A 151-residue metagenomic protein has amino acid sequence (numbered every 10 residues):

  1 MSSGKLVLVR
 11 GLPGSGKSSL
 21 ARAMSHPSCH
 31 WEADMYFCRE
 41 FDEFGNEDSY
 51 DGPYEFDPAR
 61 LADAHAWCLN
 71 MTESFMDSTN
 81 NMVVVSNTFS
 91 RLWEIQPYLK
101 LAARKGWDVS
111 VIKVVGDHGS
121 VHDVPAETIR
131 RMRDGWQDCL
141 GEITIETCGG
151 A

Functional and structural regions predicted by a protein language model:
L6: Walker A (P-loop) ATP-phosphate-binding motif of ABC ATPase nucleotide-binding domains
V9: Hydrophobic anchor at the beta1->P-loop junction of P-loop NTPases
L12-P13: The conserved Walker
G16: Conserved glycine(s) of the Walker
L20: Hydrophobic positions on the alpha1 helix immediately C-terminal to the Walker A/P-loop
A23, H30, E47, G150-A151: N-terminal targeting/trafficking signals and adjacent low-complexity tails
S28-F41: Short beta-strand-centered segment that lines the nucleotide-binding/catalytic pocket of NTP-utilizing
Y54-A59, D63, L69-M82, T88-A151: Replace "adjacent to P-loop NTPase cores in ATP/GTP-dependent enzymes" with "adjacent to NTP-binding cores
